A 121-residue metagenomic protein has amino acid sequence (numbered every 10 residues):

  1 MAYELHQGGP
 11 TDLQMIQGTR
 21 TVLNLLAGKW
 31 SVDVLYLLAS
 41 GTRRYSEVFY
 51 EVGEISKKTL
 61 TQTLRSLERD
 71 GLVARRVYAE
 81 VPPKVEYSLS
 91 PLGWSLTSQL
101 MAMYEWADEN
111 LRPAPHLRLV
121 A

Functional and structural regions predicted by a protein language model:
M1-G8: Long, low-complexity, charged/polar intrinsically disordered regions in eukaryotic proteins
D12-T59, E86, L117: N-terminal helix-turn-helix DNA-binding core of bacterial DNA-binding proteins
T21, Y50, Q62, S98 (+1 more regions): Generic recognition of well-ordered alpha-helical segments within structured catalytic/regulatory domains
V32, Y36, D70, Q99-L111: Alpha-helical linker/hinge and terminal dimerization helices associated with HTH transcriptional regulators
S46-P82: Canonical helix-turn-helix DNA-binding module
A79-A102: Basic, amphipathic "hinge/linker" alpha-helix immediately C-terminal to the N-terminal HTH DNA-binding motif
R112-V120: Short, charged, intrinsically disordered terminal tails
